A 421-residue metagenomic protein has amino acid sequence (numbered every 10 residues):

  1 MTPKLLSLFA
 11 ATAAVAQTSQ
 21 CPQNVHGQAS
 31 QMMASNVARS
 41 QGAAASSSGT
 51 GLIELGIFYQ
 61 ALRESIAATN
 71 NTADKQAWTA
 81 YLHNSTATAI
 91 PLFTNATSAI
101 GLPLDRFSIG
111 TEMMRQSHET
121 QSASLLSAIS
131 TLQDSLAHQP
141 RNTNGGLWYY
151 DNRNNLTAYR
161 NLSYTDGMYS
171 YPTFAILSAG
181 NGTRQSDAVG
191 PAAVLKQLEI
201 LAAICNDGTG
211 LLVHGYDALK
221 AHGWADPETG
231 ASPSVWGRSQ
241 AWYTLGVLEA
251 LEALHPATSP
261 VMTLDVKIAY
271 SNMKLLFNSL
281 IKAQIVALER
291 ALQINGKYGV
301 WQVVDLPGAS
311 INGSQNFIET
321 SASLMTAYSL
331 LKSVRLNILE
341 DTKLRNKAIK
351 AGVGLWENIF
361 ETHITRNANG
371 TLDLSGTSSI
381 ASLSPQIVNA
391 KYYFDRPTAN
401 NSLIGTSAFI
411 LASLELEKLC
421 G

Functional and structural regions predicted by a protein language model:
M1-T18: Fungal secretory targeting signals
L5-L8, A202, S329, P397: A residue-level detector for conformationally permissive "hinge/kink" positions
A13, L62-R63, S85, M168 (+2 more regions): Generic alpha-helical secondary structure signal
T18-G110, Q116-S135, Q139-Y150, Y159-S163 (+2 more regions): CBM-like carbohydrate-recognition segments
R115-S122, D134-N142, L177-G180, R184 (+2 more regions): Alpha-helix capping at helix-to-loop junctions
L162-M168, P172-A327, L339-A390, E415 (+1 more regions): Extended ligand-binding clefts on enzyme/binding-domain cores
